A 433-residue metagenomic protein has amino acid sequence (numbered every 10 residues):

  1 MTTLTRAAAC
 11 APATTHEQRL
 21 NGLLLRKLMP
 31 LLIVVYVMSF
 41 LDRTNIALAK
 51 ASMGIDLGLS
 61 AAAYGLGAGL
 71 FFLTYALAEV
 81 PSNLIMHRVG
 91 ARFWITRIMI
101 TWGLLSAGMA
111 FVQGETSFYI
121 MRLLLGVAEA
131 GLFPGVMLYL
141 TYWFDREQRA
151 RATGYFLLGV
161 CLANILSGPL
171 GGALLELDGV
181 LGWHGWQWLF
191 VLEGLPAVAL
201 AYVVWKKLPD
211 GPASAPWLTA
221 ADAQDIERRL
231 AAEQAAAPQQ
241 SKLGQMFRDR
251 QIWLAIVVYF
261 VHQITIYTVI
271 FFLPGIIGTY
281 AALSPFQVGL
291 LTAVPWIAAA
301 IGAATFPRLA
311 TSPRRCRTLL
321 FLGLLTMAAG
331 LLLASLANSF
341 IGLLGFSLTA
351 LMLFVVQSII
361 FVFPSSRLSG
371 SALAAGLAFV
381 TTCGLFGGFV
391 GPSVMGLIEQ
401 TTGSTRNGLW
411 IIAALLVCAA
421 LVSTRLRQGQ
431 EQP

Functional and structural regions predicted by a protein language model:
I46-A47, M246-A303, Q357, F361: Extracytoplasmic gate region of multi-pass secondary transporters
G58, G90, F111-S117, A128 (+4 more regions): Helix-breaking motifs and short loop linkers at transmembrane-helix boundaries and internal kinks in secondary membrane
L77-T116: Conserved MFS/SLC helix-loop-helix module at the cytosolic interface between two early adjacent transmembrane helices
A78-A91, G302-R314, E399: Helix-to-loop junctions at the C-terminal end of transmembrane segments in multipass secondary transporters
M121-L158: Cytoplasmic helix-loop-helix junction between adjacent transmembrane helices in 12-TM secondary transporters
A152-L175, A197, T381-G391: Glycine-rich segments within core transmembrane alpha-helices of 12-TM secondary carriers
R314-F363: C-terminal transmembrane helical hairpin of 12-TM major facilitator-type secondary transporters
R367-S404: A late C-terminal transmembrane helix in Major Facilitator Superfamily
